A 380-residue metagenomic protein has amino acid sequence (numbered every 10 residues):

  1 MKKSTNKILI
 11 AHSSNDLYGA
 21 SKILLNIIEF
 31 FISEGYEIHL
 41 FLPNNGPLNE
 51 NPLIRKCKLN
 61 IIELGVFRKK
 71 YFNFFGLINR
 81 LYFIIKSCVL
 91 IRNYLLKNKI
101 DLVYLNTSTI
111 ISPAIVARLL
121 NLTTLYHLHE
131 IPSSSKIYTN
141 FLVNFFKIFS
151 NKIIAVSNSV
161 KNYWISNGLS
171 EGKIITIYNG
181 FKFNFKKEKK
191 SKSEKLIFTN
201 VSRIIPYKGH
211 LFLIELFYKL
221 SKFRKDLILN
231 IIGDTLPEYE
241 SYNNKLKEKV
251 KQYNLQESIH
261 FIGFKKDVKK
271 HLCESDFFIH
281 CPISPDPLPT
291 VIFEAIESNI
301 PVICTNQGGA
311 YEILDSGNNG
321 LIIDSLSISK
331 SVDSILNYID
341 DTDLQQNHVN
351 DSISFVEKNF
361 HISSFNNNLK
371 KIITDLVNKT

Functional and structural regions predicted by a protein language model:
L9, K192-F217, N230: Conserved donor-binding/catalytic core segment of Leloir-type glycosyltransferases
P47-L53, N230-Q256: Short, structured helix-loop element that forms part of the nucleotide-activated donor/catalytic region
F75-N79, L125-I154, L169: A conserved, positively charged/aromatic
S159, G180: Carbohydrate-associated surface elements
P237-N243, Q256-K265, H271, L321-I322: Active-site donor-binding acidic/aromatic loop of nucleotide-activated sugar and phosphosugar transferases involved
P301-C304: Short hydrophobic beta-strand element within catalytic cores of glycosyltransferases and related nucleotide-activated
D315-G317, L321-S329, N337-D343: Conserved acidic donor-binding segment of nucleotide-sugar-dependent glycosyltransferases
K330, N337, L344-N359, F365-K371: A short, well-ordered alpha-helix in the C-terminal region of glycosyltransferases
